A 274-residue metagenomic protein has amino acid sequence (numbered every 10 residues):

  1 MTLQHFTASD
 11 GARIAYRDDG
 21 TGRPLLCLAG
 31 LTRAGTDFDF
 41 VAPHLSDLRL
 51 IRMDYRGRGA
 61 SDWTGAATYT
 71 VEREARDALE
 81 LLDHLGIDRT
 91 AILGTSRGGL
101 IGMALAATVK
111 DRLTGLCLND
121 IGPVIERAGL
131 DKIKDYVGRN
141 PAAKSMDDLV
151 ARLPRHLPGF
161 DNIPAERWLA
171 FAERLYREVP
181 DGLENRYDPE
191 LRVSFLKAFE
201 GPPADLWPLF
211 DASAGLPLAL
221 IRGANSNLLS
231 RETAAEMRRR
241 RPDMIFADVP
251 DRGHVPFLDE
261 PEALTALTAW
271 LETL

Functional and structural regions predicted by a protein language model:
M1-L26, S46-L48, I87, E262 (+1 more regions): Alpha/beta-hydrolase fold catalytic core
S9, F40-A42, I51-L93: Active-site loop/oxyanion-hole signature of alpha/beta-hydrolase fold enzymes
A12-W63: Conserved HGGG/HGGXW glycine-rich cap/lid loop of the alpha/beta-hydrolase fold
D37-D39, S61-A67, A128-G129, R231 (+1 more regions): Conserved catalytic-core motifs of eukaryotic protein kinase domains, centered on the activation segment
D88-R127: Conserved hydrolase catalytic core segment
I121-Y187: Helix-rich cap/lid subdomain of alpha/beta-hydrolase
V179-R239: Conserved serine/cysteine hydrolase catalytic core
V249-P261: Catalytic histidine-centered segment of alpha/beta-hydrolase-like enzymes
